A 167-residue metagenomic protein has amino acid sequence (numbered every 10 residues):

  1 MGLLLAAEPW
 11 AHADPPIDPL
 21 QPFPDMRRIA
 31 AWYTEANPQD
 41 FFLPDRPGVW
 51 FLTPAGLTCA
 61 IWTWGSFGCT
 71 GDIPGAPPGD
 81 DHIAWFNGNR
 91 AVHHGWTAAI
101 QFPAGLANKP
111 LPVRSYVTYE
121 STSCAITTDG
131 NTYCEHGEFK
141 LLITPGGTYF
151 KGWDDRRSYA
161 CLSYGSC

Functional and structural regions predicted by a protein language model:
M1-D14: Secretory targeting and sorting signals
D14-F41, T63-P112, G147-C167: A low-complexity, Ser/Thr/Gly/Pro-enriched, surface-exposed linker/loop concept that marks segments flanking
P16-P19, L43-P54, V113-A125: Extracellular glycan-recognition/adhesion modules and their associated mucin-like linkers
P54-G56, E138: Glycine-centered tight beta-turn/hairpin loop motif at sheet-sheet or coil-to-beta transitions
Q101-E135: Acidic, glycine-rich flexible loop segments
S121-C167: Extracellular glycan/ECM-engagement signal in secreted proteins
